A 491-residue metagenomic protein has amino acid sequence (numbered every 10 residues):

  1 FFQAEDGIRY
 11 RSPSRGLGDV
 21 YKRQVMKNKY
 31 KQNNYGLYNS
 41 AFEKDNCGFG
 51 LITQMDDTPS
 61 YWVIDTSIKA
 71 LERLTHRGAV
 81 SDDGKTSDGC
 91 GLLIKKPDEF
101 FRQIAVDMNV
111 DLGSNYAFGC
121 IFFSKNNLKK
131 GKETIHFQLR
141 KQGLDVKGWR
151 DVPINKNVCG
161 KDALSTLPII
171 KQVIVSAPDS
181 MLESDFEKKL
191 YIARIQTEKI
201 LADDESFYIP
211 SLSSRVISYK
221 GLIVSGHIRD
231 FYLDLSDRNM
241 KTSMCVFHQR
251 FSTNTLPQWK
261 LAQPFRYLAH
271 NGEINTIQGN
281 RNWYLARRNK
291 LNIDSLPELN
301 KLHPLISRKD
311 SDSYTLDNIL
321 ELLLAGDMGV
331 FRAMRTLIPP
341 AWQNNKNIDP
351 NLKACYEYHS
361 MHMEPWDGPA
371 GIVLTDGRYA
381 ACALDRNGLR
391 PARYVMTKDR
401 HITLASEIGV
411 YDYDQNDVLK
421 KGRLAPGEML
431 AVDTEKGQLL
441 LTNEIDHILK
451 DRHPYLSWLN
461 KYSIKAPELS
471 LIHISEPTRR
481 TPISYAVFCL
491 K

Functional and structural regions predicted by a protein language model:
F1: C-terminal active-site-capping segments
E5-Y21, E476-T478, I483: Short, small-residue-biased leader/transition segments that mark boundaries at the very start of proteins
P13-R15, D19, V175, A193 (+2 more regions): General helical structural elements
V25-L471, S475, R479: Conserved short alpha-helical segments that host acidic/polar catalytic motifs at enzyme active sites
S484-K491: Hydrophobic alpha-helical segments, chiefly the membrane-spanning helices and signal/signal-anchor peptides
